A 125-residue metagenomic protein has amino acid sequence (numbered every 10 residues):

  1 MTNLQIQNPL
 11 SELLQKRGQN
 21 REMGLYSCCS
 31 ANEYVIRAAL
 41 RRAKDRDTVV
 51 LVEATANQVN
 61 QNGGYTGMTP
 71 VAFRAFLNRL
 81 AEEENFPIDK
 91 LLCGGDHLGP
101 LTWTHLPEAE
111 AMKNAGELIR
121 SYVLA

Functional and structural regions predicted by a protein language model:
M1-L91, T102, E110-A111, E117: Alpha/beta catalytic barrel-like cores
G94: Generic enzyme active-site microenvironment
H97: Aromatic-lined carbohydrate-binding surfaces of glycoside hydrolases
N114-A125: Metal-dependent enolase-superfamily TIM-barrel catalytic cores that perform enediolate-based chemistry
